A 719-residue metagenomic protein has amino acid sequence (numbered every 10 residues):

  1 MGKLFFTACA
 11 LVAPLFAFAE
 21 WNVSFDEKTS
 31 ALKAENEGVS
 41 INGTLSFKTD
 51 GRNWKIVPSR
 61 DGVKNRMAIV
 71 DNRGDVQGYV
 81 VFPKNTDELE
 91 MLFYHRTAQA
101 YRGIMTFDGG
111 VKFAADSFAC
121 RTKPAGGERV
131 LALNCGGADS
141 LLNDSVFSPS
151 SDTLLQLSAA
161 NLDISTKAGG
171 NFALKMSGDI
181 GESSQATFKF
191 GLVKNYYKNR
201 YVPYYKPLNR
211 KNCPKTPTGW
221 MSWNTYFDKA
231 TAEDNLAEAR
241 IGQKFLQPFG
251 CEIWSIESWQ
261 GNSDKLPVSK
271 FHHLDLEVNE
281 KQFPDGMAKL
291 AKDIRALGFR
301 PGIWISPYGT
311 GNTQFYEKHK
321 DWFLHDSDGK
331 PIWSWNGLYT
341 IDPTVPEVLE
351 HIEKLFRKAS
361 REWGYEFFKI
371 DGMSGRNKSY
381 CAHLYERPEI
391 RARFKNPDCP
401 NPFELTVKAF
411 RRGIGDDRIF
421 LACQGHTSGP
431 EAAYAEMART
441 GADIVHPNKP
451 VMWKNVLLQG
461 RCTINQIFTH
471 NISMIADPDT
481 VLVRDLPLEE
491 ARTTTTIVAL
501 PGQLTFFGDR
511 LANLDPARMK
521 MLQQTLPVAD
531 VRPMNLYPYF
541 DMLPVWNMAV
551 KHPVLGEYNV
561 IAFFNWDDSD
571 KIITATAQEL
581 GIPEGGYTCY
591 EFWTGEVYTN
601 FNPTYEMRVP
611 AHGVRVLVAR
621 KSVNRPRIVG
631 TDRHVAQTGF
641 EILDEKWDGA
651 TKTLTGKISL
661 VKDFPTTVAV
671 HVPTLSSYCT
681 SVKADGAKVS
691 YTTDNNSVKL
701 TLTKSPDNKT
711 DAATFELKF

Functional and structural regions predicted by a protein language model:
A10-F18: Hydrophobic h-region of N-terminal signal peptides that target proteins for export in Gram-negative bacteria
E20-E252, K281, F367: Carbohydrate-recognition beta-sandwich/jelly-roll modules in extracellular/periplasmic carbohydrate-active proteins
D87-E90, Q99-Y101, V498-P501, F506 (+4 more regions): Carbohydrate-binding surface patches
D108-K123, E579-T594, H671-G686: Solvent-exposed beta-hairpin/edge-strand motifs
S158-S165, G585-T604, S681-L702: Solvent-exposed beta-strand/loop surfaces of large extracellular or lumenal domains
T216, W220-R357, R361-F367, M373-P388: Aromatic-lined carbohydrate-binding/catalytic grooves of carbohydrate-active enzymes
K318-L338, D342-P346, E350, P400-P516 (+1 more regions): Glycan-recognition surfaces
F601-G639, D694-F719: C-terminal beta-strand-rich structural cap/linker in extracellular carbohydrate-active enzymes
